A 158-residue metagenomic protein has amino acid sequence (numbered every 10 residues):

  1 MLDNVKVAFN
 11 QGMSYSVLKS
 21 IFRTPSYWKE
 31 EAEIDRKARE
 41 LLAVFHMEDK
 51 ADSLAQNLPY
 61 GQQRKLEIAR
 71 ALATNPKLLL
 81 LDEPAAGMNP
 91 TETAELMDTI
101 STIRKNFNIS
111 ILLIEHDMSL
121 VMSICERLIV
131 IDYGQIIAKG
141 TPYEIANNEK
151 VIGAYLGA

Functional and structural regions predicted by a protein language model:
M1-A158: Glycine-rich phosphate-binding loops of nucleotide-dependent enzymes
